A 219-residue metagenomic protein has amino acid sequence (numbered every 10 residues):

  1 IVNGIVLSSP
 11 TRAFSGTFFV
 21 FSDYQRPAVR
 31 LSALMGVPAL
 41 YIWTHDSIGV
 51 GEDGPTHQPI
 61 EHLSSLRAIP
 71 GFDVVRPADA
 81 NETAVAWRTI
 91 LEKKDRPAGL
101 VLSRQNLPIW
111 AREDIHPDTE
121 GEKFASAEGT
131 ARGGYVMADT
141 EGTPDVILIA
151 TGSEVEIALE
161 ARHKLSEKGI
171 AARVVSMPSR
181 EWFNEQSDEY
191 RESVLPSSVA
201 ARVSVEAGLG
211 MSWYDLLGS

Functional and structural regions predicted by a protein language model:
I1-S64, E82-V85, L159, E185: Thiamine diphosphate
V2, A86-I90, P108-I109: Generic hydrophobic alpha-helical segments
L7, L34-V37, R67-V74, R88-R96 (+3 more regions): Generic secondary-structure signature for well-ordered alpha-helical cores
S8-F14, I69-G71, E141-V146: Short, surface-exposed connector motifs at secondary-structure boundaries
F14-S15, Y41-W43, V74-A78, L100-L102 (+2 more regions): General beta-strand structural signal in soluble alpha/beta enzymes
F18, R76, R180-W182: Short, flexible loop segments at the rims of nucleotide/cofactor-binding pockets, characterized by
F21-Q25, P59, S65-A68, R76 (+6 more regions): Active-site-proximal structural scaffolding
G49-P55, E92-S219: Thiamine diphosphate
